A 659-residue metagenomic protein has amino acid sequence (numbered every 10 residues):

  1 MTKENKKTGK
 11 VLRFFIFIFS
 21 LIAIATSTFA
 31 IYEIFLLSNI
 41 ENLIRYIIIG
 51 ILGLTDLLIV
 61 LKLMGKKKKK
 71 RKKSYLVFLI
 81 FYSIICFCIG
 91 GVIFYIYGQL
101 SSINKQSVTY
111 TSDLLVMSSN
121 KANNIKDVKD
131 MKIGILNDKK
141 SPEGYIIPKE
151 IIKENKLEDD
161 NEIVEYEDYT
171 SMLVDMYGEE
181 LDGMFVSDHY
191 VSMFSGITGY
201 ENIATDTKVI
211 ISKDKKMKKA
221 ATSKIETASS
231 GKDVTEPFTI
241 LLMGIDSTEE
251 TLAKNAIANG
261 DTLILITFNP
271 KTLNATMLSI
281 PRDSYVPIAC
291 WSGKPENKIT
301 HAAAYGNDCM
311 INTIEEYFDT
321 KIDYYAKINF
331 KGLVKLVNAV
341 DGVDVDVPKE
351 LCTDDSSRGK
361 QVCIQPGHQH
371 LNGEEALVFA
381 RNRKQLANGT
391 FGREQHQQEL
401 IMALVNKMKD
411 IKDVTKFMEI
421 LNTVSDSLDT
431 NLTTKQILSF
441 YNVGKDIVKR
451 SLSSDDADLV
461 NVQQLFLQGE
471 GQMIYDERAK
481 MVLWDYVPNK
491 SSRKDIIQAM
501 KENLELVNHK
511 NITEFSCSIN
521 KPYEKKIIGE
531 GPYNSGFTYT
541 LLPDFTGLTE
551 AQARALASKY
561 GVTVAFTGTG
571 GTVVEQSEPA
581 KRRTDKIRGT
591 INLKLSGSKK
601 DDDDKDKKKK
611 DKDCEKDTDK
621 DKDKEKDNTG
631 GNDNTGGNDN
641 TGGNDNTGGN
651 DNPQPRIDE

Functional and structural regions predicted by a protein language model:
M1-N5: Short, Lys/Arg-rich, polar N-terminal cytosolic tail immediately upstream of the first transmembrane signal-anchor
K6-K10: Short, Lys/Arg-rich cytosolic juxtamembrane segment immediately N-terminal
V11-L63: Membrane-embedded alpha-helical segments of integral membrane proteins
L61-R71: Cytoplasmic membrane-interface regions of multi-pass membrane proteins
R71-Y95: Internal/C-terminal transmembrane anchor helices
I89-S107: Hydrophobic alpha-helical transmembrane segments in integral membrane proteins
I103-N104, Y110, V116-S118, N124-S535: Non-catalytic, solvent-exposed segments at the cell envelope interface
E505-E659: Ligand-recognition elements built from short beta-strands and adjacent flexible loops
